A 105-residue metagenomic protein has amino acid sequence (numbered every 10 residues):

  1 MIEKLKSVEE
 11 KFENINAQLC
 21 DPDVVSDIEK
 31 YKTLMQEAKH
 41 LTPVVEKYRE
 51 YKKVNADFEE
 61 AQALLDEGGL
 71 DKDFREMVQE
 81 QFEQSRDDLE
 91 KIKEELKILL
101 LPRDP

Functional and structural regions predicted by a protein language model:
M1-P105: Charged, heptad-repeat coiled-coil alpha-helices that serve as long linker/dimerization "arms" in large NTP-dependent
